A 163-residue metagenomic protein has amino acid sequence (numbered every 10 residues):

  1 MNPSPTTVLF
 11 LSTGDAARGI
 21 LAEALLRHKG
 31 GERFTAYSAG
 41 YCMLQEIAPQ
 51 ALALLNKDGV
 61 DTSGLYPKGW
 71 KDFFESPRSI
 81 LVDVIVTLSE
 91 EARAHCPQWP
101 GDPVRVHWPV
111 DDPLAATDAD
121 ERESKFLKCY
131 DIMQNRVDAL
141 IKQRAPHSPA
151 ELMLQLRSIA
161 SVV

Functional and structural regions predicted by a protein language model:
M1-V163: Short polar/charged helix/loop
